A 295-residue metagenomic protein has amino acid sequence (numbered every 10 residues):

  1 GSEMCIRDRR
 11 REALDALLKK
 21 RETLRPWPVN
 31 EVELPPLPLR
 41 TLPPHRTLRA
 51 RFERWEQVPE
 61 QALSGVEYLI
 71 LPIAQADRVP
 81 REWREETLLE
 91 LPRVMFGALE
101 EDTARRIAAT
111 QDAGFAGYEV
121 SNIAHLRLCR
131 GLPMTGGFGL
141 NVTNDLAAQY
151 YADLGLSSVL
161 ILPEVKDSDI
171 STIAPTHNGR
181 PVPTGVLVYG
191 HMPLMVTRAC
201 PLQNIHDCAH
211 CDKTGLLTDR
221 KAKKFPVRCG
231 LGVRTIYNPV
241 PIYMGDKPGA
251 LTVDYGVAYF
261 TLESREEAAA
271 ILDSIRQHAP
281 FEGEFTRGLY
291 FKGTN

Functional and structural regions predicted by a protein language model:
G1-N295: Active-site pocket-lining/capping segments in soluble small-molecule metabolic enzymes
